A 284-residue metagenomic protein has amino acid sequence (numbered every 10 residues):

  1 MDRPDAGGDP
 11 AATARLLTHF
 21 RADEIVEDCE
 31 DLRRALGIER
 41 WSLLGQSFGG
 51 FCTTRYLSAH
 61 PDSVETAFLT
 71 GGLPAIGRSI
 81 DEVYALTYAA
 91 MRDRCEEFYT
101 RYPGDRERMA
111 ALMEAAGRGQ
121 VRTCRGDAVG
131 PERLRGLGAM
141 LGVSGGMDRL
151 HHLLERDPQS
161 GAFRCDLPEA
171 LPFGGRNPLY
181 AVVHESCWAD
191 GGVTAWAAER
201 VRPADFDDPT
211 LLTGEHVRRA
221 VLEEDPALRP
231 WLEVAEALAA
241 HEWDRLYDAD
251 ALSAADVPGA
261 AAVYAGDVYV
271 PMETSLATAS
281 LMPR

Functional and structural regions predicted by a protein language model:
M1-R125, L246, D250-A251, V257 (+1 more regions): Gly/Pro-rich cap/lid or specificity-loop segments adjacent to the active site
T18-R21, A235-H241, A265: Short, flexible loop segments at the rims of nucleotide/cofactor-binding pockets, characterized by
G45, V263-A265: Short beta-strand/turn micro-motifs composed of small residues that flank or help shape donor/cofactor-binding pockets
G119-D244: Alpha/beta-hydrolase fold active-site neighborhood
G146-R149, D267-T274: Conserved alpha/beta-hydrolase "acid-adjacent" motif
L153-E155, P271-S280: Short alpha-helix in the alpha/beta-hydrolase fold that links the catalytic acid
A255, A260-V263: Short beta-strand/loop motif that positions the catalytic acidic residue of the alpha/beta-hydrolase fold
A261, A279-P283: C-terminal structured domains
